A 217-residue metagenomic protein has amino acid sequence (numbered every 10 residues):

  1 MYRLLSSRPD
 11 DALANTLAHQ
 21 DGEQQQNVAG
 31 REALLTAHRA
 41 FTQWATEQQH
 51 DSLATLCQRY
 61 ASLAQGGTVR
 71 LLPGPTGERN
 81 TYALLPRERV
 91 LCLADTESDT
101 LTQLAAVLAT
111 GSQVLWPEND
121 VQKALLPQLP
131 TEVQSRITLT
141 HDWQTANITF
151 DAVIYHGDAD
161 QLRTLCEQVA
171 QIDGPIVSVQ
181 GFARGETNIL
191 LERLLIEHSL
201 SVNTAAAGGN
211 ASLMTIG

Functional and structural regions predicted by a protein language model:
M1-R89, L93, E97-D99, T110-D120 (+1 more regions): C-terminal segments
